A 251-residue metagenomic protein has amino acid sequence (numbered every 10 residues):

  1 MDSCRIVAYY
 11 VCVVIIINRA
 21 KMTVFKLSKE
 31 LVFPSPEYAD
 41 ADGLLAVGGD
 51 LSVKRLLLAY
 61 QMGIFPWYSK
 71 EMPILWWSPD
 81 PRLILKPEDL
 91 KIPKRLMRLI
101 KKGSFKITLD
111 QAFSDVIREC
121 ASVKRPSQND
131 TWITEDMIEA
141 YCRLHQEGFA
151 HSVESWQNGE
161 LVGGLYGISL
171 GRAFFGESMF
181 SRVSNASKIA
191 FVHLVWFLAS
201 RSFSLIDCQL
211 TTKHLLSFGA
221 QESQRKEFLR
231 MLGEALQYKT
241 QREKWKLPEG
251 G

Functional and structural regions predicted by a protein language model:
C4: Conserved active-site regions of diverse hydrolases
V7-Y9, V14-G251: N-acyltransferase acceptor-side catalytic subdomain
